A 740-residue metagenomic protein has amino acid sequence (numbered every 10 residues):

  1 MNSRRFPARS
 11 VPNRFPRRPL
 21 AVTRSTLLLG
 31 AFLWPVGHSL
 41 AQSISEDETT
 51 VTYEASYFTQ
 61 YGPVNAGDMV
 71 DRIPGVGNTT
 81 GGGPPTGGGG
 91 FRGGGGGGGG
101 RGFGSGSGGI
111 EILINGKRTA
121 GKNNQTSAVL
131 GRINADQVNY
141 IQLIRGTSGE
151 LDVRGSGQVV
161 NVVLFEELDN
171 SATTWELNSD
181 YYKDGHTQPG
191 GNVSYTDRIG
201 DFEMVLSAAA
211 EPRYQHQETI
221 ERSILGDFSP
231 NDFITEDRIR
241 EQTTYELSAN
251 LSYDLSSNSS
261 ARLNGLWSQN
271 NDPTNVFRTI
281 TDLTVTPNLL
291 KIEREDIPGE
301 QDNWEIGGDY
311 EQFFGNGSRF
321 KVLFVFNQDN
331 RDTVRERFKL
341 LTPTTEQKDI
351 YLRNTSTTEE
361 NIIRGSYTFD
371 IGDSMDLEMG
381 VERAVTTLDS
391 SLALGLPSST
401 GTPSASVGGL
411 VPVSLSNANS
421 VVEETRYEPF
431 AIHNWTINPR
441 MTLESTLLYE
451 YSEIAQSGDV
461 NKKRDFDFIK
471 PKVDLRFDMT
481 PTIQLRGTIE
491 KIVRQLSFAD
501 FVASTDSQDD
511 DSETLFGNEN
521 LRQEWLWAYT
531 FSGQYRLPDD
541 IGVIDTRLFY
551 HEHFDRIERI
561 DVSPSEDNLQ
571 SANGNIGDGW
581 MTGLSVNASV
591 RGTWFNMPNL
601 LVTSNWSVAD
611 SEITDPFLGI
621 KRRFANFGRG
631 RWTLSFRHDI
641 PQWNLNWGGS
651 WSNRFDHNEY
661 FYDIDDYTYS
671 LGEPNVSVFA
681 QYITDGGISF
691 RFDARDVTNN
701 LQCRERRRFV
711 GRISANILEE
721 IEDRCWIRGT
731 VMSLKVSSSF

Functional and structural regions predicted by a protein language model:
V36, F655-E659, Q681-F740: C-terminal beta-signal and adjacent terminal beta-strands/loops of Gram-negative outer-membrane beta-barrel proteins
Q42-I44, V51, G67-K122: Extracytoplasmic beta-strand/coil segments of soluble accessory domains associated with Gram-negative outer-membrane
A66-M69, G99-G102, I112-N115, A128-V129 (+2 more regions): N-terminal periplasmic accessory domains that precede and gate Gram-negative outer-membrane beta-barrel machines
R118-R145, V193: Short acidic/polar hinge/loop motifs at secondary-structure boundaries that mediate gating or recognition
K183-T219, S229-V276, I297-G317, F326 (+1 more regions): Transmembrane beta-barrel wall of Gram-negative outer-membrane proteins
E295-N303, S356, S420-E424, T482 (+4 more regions): Outer-membrane beta-barrel signature, preferentially recognizing the C-terminal barrel domain of Gram-negative
N330, T387-D389, E453, K463 (+7 more regions): Surface-exposed extracellular loop regions of Gram-negative outer-membrane beta-barrel proteins, predominantly
F549-E552, Q570-Y660: Gram-negative outer-membrane beta-barrel transporters
